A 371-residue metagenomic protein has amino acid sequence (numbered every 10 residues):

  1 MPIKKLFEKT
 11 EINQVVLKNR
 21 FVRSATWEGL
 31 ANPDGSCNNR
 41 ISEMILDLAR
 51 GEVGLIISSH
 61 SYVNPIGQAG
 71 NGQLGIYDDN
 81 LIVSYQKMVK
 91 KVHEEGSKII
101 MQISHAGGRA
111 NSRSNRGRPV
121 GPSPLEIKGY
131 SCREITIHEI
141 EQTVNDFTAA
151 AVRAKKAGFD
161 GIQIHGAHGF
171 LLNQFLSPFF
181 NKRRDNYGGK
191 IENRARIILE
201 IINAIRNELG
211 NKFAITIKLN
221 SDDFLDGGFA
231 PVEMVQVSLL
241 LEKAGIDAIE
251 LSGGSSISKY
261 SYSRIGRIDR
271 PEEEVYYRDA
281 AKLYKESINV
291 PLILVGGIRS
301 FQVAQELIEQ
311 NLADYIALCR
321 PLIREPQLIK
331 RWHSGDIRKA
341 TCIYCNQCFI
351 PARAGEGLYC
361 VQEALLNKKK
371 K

Functional and structural regions predicted by a protein language model:
M1-K371: Flavin-dependent oxidoreductase catalytic cores
